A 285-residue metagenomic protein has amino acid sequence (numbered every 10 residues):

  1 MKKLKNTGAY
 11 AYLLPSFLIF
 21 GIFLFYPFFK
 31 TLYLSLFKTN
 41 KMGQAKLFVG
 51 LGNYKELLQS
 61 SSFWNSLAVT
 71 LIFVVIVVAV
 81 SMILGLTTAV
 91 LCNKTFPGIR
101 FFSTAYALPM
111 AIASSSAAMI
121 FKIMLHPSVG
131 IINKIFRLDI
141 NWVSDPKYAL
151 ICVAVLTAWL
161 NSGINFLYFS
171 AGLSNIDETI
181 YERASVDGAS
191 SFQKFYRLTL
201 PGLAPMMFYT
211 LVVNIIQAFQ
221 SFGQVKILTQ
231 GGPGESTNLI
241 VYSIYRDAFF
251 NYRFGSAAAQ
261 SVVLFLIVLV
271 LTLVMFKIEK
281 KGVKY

Functional and structural regions predicted by a protein language model:
K2-Y285: A structural signal for multi-pass alpha-helical bundles of membrane permease subunits that mediate small-molecule
